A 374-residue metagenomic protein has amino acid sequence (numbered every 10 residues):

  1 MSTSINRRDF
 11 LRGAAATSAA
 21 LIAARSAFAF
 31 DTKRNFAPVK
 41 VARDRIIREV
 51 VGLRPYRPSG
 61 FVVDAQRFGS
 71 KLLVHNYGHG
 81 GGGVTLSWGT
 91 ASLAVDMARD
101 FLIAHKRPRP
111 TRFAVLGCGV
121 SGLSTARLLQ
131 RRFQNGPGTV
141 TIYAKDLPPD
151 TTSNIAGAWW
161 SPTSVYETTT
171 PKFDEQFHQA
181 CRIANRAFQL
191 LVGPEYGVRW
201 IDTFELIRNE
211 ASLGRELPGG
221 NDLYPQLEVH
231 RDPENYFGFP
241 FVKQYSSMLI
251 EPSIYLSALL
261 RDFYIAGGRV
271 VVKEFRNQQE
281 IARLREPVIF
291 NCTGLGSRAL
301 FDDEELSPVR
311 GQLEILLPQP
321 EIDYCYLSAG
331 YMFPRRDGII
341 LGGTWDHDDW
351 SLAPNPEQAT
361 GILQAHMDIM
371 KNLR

Functional and structural regions predicted by a protein language model:
S2, G13-T17, V51-S70, S153-I155 (+1 more regions): Flavin (FAD/FMN) cofactor-binding and adjacent substrate-gating region of FAD-dependent oxidoreductase domains
T3, D9-A29: N-terminal export signals
F30-G69, G78-L86, S92, A114 (+4 more regions): Active-site substrate-recognition segment that forms the wall of the catalytic cavity or substrate channel
G82-L86, E175-A180, K243-A258, A353-P354: Short beta-strand to alpha-helix junction loop
S92-I103: Internal hydrophobic alpha-helix adjacent to the cofactor/substrate pocket in enzyme cavities
K106-T111: Short helix-loop-beta connector
K145-A180, W200, L227, R231-D232: Glycine-rich active-site loop/strand segments that organize a redox cofactor
I250-P320: Predominantly flavin-linked oxidoreductase catalytic cores and closely associated redox partners
